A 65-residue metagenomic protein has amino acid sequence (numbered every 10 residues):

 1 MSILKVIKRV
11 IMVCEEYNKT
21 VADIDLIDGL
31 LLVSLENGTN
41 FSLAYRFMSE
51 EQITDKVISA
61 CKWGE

Functional and structural regions predicted by a protein language model:
S2-I3, C61-E65: Short acidic DE-rich linear segments
I3-Y17: Short, non-transmembrane alpha-helical segments in secretory-pathway proteins
C14-S59: Acidic, low-complexity, intrinsically disordered interaction modules
